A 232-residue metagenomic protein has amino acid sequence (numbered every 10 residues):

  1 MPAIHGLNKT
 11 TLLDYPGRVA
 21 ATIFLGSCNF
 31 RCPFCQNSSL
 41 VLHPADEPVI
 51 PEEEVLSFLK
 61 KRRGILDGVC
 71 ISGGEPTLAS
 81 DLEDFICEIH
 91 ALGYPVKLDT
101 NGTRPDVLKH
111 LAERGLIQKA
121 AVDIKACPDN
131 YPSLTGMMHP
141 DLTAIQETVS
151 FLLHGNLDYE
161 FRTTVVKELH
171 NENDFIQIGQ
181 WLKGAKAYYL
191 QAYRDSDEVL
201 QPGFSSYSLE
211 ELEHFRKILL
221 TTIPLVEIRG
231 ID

Functional and structural regions predicted by a protein language model:
M1-R18: Short, charged low-complexity linear segments at domain edges
A3-N8, S27, V41, E53-E54: SEC14/CRAL-TRIO lipid-binding/transfer domains and related phosphoinositide-recognition modules that form deep
L7, Q191-Y193, I228-I231: Conserved beta-strand termini and adjacent loop/short-helix elements that scaffold enzyme active sites in alpha/beta
Y15-I50: Canonical Radical SAM [4Fe-4S] cluster-binding loop centered on the CxxxCxxC motif and its immediate flanking residues
F24, S72-G74: A secondary-structure boundary/capping signal
S38-V69: Conserved alpha-helical substructure of the radical SAM core
L56-G68, T77-L209: Conserved AdoMet/S-adenosylmethionine-binding subsite of the radical SAM
E213-D232: A C-terminal junction/extension of Radical SAM enzymes
